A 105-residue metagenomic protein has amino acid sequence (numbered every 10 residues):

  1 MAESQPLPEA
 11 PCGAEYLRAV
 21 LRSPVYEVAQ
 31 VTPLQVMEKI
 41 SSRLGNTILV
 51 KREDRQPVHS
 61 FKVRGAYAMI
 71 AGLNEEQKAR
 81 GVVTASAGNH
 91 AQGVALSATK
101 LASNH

Functional and structural regions predicted by a protein language model:
M1-H105: PLP-dependent amino-acid enzyme catalytic core
